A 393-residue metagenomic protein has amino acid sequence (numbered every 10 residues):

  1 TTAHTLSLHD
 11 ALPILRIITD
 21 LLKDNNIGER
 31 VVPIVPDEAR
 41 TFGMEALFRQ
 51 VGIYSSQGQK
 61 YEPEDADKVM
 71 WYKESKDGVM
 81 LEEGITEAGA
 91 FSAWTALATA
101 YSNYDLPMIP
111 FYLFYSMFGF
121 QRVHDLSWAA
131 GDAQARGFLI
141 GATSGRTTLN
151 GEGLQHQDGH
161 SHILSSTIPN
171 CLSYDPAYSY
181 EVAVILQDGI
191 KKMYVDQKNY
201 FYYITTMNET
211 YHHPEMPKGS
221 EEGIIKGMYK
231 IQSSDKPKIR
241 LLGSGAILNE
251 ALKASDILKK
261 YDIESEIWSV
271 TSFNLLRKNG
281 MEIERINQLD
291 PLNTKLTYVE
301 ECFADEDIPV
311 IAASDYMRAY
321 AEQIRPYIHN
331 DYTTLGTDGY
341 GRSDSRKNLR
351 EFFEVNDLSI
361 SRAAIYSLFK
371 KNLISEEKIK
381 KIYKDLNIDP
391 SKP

Functional and structural regions predicted by a protein language model:
T1-T5: Short, exposed "boundary/linker" segments that immediately precede the start of a downstream structural module
L6-P214, E221-G223, N274, G280-L289 (+2 more regions): Thiamine diphosphate
V69, T148-Q155, S166, S173 (+2 more regions): Thiamine diphosphate
